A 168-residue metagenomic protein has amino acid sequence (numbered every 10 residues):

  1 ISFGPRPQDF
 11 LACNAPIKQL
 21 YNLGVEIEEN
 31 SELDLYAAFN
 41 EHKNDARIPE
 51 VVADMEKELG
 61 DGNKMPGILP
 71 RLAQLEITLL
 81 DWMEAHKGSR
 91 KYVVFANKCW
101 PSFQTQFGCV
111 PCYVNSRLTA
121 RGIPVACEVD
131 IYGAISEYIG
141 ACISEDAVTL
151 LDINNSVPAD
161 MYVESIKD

Functional and structural regions predicted by a protein language model:
I1-C109: A charged, amphipathic alpha-helical module
Q19-G24, A73-D168: Anaerobic metallocofactor- and corrinoid-dependent redox/one-carbon enzyme cores, especially those from methanogenesis
